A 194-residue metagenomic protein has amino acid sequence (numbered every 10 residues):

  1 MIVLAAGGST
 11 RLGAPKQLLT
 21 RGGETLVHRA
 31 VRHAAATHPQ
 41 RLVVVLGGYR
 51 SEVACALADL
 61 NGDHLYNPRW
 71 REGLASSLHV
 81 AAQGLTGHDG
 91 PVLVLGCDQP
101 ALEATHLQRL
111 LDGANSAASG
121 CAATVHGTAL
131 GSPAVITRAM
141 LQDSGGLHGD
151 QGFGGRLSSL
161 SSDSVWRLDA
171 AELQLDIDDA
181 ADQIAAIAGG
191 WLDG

Functional and structural regions predicted by a protein language model:
M1, Q142-G194: Conserved alpha/beta core of the MobA/IspD/sugar-nucleotide pyrophosphorylase nucleotidyltransferase superfamily
M1-L130, R138, S161-A170: Nucleotide and nucleotide-moiety/phosphate-recognizing core
S132-I136, L175-I177: Short glycine- and hydrophobic/aromatic-rich loop-to-beta-strand nucleating segment in the catalytic cores
V135-I136, M140-D143: Short, small-residue alpha-helix embedded
